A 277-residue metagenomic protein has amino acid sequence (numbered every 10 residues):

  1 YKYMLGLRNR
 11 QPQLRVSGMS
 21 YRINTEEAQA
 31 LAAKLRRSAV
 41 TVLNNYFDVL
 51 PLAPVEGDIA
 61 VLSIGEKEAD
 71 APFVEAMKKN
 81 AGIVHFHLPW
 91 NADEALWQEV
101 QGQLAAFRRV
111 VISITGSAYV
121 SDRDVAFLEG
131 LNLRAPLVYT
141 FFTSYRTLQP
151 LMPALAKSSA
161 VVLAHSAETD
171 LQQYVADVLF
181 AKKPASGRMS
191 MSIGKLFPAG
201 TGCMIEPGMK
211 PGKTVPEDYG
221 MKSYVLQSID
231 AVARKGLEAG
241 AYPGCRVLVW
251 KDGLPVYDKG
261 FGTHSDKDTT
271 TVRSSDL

Functional and structural regions predicted by a protein language model:
Y1-D218, K222: Preference for extracellular/luminal or secreted protein segments
Y219-L277: Short, conserved catalytic-motif segment at the N-terminal edge
